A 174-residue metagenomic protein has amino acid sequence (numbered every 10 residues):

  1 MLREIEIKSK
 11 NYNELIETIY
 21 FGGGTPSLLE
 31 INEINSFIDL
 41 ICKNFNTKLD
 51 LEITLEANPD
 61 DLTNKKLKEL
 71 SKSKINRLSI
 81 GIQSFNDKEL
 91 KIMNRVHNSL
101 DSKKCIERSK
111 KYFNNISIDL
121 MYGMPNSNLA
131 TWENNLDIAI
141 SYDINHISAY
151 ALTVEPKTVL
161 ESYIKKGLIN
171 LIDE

Functional and structural regions predicted by a protein language model:
L2-Y12, I16-E174: Conserved non-cysteine loop/helix-boundary elements of the Radical SAM core domain that shape
